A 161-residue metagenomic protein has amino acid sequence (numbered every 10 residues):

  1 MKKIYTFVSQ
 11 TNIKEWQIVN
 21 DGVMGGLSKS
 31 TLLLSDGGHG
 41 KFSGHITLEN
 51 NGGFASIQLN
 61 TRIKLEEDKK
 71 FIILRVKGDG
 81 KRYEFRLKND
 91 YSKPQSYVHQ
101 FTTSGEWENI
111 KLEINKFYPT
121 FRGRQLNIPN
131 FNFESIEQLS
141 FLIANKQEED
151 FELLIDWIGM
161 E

Functional and structural regions predicted by a protein language model:
M1-E161: Beta-rich carbohydrate-recognition modules and glycan-binding surfaces
